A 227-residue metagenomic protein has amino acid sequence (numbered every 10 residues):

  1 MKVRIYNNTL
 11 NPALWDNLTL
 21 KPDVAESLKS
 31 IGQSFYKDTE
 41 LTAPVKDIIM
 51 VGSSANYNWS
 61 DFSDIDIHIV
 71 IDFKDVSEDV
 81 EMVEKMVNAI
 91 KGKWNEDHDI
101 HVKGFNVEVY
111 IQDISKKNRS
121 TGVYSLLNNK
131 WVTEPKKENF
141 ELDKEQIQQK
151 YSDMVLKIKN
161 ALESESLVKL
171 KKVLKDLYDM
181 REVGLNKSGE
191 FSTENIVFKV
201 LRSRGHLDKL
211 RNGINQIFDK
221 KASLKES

Functional and structural regions predicted by a protein language model:
M1-S63, I71-S227: Catalytic core of pol beta-like nucleotidyltransferases
